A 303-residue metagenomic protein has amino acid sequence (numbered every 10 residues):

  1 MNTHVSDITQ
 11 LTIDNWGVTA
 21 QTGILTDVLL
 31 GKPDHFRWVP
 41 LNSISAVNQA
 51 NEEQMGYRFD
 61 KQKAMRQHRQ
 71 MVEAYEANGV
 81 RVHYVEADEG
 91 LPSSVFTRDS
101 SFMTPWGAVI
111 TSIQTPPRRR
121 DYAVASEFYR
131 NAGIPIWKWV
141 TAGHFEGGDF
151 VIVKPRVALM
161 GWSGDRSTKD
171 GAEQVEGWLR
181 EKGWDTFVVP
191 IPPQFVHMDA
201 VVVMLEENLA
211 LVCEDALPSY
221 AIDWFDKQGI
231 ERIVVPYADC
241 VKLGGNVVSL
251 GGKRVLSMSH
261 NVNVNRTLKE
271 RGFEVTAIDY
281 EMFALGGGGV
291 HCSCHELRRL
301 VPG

Functional and structural regions predicted by a protein language model:
M1-G303: The feature marks the mature, well-folded catalytic cores of soluble enzymes
